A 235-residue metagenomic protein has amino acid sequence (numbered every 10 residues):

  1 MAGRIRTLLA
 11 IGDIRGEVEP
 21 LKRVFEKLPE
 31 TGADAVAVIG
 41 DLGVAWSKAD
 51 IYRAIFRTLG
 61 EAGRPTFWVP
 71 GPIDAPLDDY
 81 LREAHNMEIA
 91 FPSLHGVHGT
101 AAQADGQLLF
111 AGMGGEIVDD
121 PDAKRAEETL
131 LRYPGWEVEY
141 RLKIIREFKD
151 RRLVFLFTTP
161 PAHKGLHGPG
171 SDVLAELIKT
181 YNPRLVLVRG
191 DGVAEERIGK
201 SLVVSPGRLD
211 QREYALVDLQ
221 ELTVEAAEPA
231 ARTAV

Functional and structural regions predicted by a protein language model:
M1-L9, A101-G112, D150-V154, R197-V203 (+1 more regions): Beta-strand-turn-beta hairpins that frame and shape the catalytic cleft of phosphate-ester-processing enzymes
I11, E17-D105, P206: Core catalytic region of metal-dependent phosphoesterases/phosphodiesterases, especially metallo-beta-lactamase-like
D13, V36, D41, G71 (+5 more regions): Divalent metal-coordination and catalytic microenvironments
R15-E19, G43-S47, V69-Y80, A102-A104 (+4 more regions): Active-site environment of divalent metal-dependent phosphoester hydrolases
F25, Y52-G60, A84, L142-I145 (+2 more regions): Short amphipathic alpha-helical segments and helix-helix/interface helices
G60, P65-V69, E88-P92, A111 (+1 more regions): Conserved beta-sheet core of the metallophosphoesterase superfamily
D74-V173: Conserved catalytic scaffold of divalent metal-dependent phosphoesterases
G165-H167, T223-V235: A short C-terminal boundary segment appended to hydrolase-like catalytic domains
